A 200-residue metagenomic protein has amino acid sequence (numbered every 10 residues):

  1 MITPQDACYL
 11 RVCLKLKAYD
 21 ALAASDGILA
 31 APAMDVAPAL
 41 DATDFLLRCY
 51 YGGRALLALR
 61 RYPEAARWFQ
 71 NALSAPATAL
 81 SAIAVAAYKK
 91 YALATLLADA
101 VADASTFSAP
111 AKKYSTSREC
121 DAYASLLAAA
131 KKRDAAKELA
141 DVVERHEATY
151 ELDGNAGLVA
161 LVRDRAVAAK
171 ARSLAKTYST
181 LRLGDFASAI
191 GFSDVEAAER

Functional and structural regions predicted by a protein language model:
M1, P32-L40, A77-A79: Flexible helix-coil transition and linker loops at the boundaries of alpha-helical arrays
M1-L16, A98-D99, D103-K112: Charged/polar interaction segments and conserved charged motifs
M1-T3, L16-A23, P38-T43, R60-P63: Alpha-helix boundary/capping segments in eukaryotic regulatory proteins
T3-L10, L22, D26, F45 (+1 more regions): Hydrophobic, well-ordered secondary-structure segments
A7-K17, Y51-A55, L93: Tandem amphipathic alpha-helical repeat scaffolds
L14-P32, E64-Q70: Helix-turn-helix repeat elements of alpha-solenoid scaffolds
A23, D44-E199: Alpha-helical scaffold segments of alpha-solenoid architecture
